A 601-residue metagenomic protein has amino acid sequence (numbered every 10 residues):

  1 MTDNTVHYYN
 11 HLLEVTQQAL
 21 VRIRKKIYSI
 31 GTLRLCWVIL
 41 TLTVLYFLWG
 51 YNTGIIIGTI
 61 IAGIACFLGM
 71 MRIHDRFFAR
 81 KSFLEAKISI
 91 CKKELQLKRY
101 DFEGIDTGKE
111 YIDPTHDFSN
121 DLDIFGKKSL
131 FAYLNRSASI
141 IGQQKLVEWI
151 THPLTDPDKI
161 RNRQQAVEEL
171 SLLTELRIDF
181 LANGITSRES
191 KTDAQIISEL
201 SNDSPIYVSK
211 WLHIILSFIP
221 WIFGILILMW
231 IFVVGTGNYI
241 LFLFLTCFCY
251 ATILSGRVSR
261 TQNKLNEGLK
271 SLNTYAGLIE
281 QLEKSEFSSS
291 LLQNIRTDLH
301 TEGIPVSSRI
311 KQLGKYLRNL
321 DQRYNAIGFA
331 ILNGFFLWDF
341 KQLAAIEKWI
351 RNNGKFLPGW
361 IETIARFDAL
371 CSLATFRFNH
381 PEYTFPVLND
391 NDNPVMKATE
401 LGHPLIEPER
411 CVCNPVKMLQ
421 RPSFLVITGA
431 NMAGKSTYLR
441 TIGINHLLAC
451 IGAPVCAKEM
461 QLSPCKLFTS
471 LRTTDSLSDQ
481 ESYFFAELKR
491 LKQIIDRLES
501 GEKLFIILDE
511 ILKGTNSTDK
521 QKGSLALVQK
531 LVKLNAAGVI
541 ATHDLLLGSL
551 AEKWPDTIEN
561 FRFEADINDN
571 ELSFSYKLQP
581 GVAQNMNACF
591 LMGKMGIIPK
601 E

Functional and structural regions predicted by a protein language model:
M1-A430, T437-L467, K489-R490: Alpha-helical coupling/stalk and coiled-coil linker elements that connect catalytic or binding modules and transmit
M71, L373, N379-E601: ATPase nucleotide-binding head domains, primarily ABC-like/P-loop NTPase cores
